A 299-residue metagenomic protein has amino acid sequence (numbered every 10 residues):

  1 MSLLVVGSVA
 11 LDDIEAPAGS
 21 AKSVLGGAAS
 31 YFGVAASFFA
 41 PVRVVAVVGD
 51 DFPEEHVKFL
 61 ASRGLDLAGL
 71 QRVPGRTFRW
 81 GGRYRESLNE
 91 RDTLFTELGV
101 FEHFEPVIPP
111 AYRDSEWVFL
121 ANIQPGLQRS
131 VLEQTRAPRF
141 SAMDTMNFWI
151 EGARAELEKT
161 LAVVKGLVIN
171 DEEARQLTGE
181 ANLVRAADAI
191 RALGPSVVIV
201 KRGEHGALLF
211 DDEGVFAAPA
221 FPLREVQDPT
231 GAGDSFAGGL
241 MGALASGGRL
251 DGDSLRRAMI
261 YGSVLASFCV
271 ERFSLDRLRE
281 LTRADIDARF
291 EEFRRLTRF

Functional and structural regions predicted by a protein language model:
M1-L4: Extreme N-terminal starter segment of soluble prokaryotic enzymes
L11-S23, F38-L120, L132-P138, D287-F299: Conserved N-terminal subdomain of the carbohydrate kinase-like
G33-V42, A243-A245: Alpha-helix C-terminal capping segments
V34, W80-R83, G206-F210: Short beta-strand scaffold segments in enzyme catalytic cores
A36, N170, G233: Short, conserved phosphate/pyrophosphate- and ester-handling motifs at nucleotide-, phospho-/glycolipid
H56, L127-Q134, A155-K159: A short acidic, amphipathic alpha-helical/loop segment
A137-R139, N147-A217: Conserved phosphate/ATP/ADP-binding segment of small-molecule kinases
L183-F299: Conserved phosphate-binding/catalytic region of the ribokinase-like
